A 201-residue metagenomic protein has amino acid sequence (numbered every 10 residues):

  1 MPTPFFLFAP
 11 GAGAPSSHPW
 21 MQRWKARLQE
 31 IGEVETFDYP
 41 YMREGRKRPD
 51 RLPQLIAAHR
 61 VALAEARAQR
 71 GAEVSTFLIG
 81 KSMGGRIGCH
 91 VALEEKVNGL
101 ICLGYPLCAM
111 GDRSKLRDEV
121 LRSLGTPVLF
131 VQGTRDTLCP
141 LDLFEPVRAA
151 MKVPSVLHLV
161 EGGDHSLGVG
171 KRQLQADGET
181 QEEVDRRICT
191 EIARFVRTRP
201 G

Functional and structural regions predicted by a protein language model:
P2-T76, L167-D177, E183: Serine-hydrolase catalytic machinery in alpha/beta-hydrolase-like enzymes
L7-G11, G104, Q132: The conserved beta1-alpha1 loop
S17, T137-L143: Conserved alpha/beta-hydrolase "acid-adjacent" motif
S75-G80, L103: Short beta-strand immediately N-terminal to the catalytic nucleophile in serine-hydrolase-like folds
G80-G84, G88: Gly/Ala-rich beta-loop-alpha elbow adjacent to hydrolase catalytic centers
K96-G111: A conserved short beta-strand
S123-G125, F130-Q132, D136, V160: Short beta-strand/loop motif that positions the catalytic acidic residue of the alpha/beta-hydrolase fold
S155-G201: C-terminal catalytic histidine-bearing segment of alpha/beta-hydrolase fold enzymes
